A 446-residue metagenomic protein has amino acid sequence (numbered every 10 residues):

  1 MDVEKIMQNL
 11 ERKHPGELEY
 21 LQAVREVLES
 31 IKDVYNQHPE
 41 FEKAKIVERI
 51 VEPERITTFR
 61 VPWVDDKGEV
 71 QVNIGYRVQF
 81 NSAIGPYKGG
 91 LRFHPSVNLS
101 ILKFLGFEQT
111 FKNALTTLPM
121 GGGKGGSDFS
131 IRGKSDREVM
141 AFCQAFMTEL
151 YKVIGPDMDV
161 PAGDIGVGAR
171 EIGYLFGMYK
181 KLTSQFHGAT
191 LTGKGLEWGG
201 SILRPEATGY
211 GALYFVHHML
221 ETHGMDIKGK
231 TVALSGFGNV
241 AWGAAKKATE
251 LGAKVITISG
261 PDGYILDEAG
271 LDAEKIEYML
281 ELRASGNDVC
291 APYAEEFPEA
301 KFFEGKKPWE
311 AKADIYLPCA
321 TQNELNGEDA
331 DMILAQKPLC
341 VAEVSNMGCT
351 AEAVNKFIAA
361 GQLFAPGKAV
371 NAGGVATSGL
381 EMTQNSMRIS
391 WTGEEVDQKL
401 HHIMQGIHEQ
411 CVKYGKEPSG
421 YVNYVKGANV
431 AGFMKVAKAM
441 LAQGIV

Functional and structural regions predicted by a protein language model:
D2-A23, M219, L334-V446: Adenosine-phosphate binding glycine-rich loop
L21, Q37-A44, T117, I154-G163 (+4 more regions): Flexible, glycine/charged-enriched surface loops at secondary-structure junctions
E40-E69: Structured beta-strand/loop patches that form or line metal/cofactor-binding pockets in enzymes
F59-M120, K124, D128: Phosphate-interaction motifs
H94, N113-K228: Glycine/serine-rich phosphate-binding loop and adjoining beta1-alpha1 elements at the start of nucleotide-handling
G195, G200-E310: Glycine-rich phosphate/diphosphate-binding loop of Rossmann-like nucleotide-binding domains
G263-F364, A369: Rossmann-like adenosine-cofactor binding region
